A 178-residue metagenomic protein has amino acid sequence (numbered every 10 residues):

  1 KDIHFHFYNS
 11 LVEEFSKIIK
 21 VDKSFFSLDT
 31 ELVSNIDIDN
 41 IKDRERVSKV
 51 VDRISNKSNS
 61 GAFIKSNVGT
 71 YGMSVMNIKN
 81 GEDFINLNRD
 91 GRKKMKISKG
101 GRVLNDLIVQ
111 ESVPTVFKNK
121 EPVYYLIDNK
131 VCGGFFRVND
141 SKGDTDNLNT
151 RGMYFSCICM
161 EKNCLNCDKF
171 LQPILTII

Functional and structural regions predicted by a protein language model:
K1-R53: Conserved N-proximal alpha/beta basic substrate-recognition cap immediately N-terminal to, or forming the N-lobe
F5-F7, F15, F25-F26, F63 (+5 more regions): Phenylalanine-focused residue identity feature
Y8-I19, V50-S58, L87-K96, I174-I178: Hydrophobic, Leu/Ile/Phe/Ala-enriched alpha-helical segments that form helix-helix packing faces
I18-K20, N40, L107-Q110, N163 (+1 more regions): Short, structured coil/loop segments at alpha-helix boundaries
D22-L28, S60-A62, L107: Residue-level recognition of the N-termini of beta-strands and the immediately preceding loop/turn
F25-L28, L32-S34, C132, C157-C159 (+1 more regions): Generic recognition of cysteine residues
D52-G61, V68-M73, N77-S156: Phosphate-binding site of ATP-dependent enzymes
S141-I178: C-terminal active-site "lid" helix and adjoining low-complexity regulatory extension at the edge of ATP-using catalytic
